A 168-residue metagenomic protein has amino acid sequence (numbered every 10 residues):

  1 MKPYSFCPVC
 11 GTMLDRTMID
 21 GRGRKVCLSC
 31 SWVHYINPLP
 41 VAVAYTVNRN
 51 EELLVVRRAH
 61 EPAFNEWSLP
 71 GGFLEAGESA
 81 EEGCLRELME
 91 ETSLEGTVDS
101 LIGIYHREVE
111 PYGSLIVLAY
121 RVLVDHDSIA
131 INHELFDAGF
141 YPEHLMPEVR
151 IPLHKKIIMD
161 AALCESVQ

Functional and structural regions predicted by a protein language model:
M1-Y4, G21-R24: Processing junctions and N-termini across compartments
C7-C10, C27-C30: Short cysteine-rich clusters marking metal-coordination/redox-active sites
R16-M18, E95-G103: A short coil-to-beta-strand element that immediately follows conserved catalytic motifs
T17-G21, N37-P40: Short Cys/His-rich "knuckle" micro-motifs
S29-L53, F73: Conserved N-terminal beta-strand and adjoining loop/helix that marks the start of the Nudix/MutT-like hydrolase domain
V47-E90: Conserved Nudix-box catalytic region and its N-terminal flanking loop in Nudix hydrolases and closely related
Y105-I129: Active-site-adjacent beta-strand/loop module that shapes the phosphate/pyrophosphate-binding cleft
A130-A161: NUDIX/MutT-family hydrolases
